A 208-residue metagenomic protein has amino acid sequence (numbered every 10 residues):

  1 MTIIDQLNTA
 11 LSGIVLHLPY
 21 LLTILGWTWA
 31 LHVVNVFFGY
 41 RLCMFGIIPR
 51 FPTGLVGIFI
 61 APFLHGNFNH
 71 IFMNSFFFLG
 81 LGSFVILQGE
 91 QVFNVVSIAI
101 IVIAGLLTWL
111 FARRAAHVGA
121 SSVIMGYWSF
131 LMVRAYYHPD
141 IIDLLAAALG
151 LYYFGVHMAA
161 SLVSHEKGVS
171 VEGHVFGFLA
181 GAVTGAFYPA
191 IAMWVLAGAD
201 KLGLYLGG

Functional and structural regions predicted by a protein language model:
T2-G208: A detector for small-residue-rich transmembrane helices and their helix-helix packing motifs
